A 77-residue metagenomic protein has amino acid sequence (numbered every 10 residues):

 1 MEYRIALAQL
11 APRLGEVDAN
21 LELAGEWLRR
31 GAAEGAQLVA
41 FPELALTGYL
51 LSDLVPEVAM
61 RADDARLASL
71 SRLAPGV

Functional and structural regions predicted by a protein language model:
M1-V77: Hydrophobic structural segments
